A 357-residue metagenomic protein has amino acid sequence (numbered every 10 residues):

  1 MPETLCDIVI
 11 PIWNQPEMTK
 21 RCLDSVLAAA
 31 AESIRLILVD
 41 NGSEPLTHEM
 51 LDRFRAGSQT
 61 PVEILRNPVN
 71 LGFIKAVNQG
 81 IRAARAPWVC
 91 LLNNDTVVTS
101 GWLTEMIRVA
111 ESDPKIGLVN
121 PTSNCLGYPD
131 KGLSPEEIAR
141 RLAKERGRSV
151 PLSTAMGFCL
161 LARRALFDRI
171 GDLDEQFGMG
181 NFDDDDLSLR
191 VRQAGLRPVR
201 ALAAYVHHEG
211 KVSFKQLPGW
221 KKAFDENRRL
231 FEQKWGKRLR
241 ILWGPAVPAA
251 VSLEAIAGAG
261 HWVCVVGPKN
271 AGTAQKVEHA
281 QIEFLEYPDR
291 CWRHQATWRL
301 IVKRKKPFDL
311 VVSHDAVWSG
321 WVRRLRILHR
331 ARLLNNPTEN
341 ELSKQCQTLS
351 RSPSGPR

Functional and structural regions predicted by a protein language model:
C6-M18, C22, A29-A30, V39 (+2 more regions): A conserved hydrophobic helix/loop-capping motif in glycosyltransferases and polysaccharide synthases
D24-S33, A255-A259: Short, acidic, metal-binding catalytic loop of nucleotide-sugar glycosyltransferases
L27-V69, Q275-V277: Acidic donor-binding segment of Leloir-type glycosyltransferases
R66-A84: Glycine-rich, basic loop-to-helix element that forms the pyrophosphate-binding segment of sugar-nucleotide handling
I74, C125-D130, L142-A165, Q216: A recurrent flexible, glycine/aromatic-enriched loop bordering the glycosyltransferase active site that acts as
V89: Short aromatic/hydrophobic "clamp" motif used to bind/position activated sugar donors
T96-L133: Conserved donor NDP-sugar-binding/catalytic core segment of glycosyltransferases
E105, S153-G171, Q176-Y205: A short, conserved alpha-helix in the catalytic core of glycosyltransferases
